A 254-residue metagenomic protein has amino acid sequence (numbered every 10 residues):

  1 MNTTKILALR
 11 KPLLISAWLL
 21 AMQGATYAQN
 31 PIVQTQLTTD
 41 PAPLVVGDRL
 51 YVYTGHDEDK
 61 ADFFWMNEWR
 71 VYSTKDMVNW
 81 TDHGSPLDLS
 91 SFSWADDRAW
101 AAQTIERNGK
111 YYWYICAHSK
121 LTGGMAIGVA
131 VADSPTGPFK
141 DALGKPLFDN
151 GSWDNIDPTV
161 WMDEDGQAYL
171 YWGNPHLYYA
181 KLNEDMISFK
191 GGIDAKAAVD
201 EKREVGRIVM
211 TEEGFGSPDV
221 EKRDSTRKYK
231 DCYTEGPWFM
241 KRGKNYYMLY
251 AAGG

Functional and structural regions predicted by a protein language model:
M1-Q29: Bacterial Sec-dependent N-terminal signal peptides
Y27-G254: Carbohydrate-active catalytic/glycan-binding domains of CAZyme proteins, especially the secreted or lumenal ectodomains
